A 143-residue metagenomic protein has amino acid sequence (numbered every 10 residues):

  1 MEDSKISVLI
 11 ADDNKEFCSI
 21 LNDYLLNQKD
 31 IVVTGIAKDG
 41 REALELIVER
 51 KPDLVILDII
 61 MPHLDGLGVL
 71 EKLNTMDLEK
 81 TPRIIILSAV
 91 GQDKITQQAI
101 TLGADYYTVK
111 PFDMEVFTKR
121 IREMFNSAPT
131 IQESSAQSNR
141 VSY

Functional and structural regions predicted by a protein language model:
K15-G35: Two-component/phosphorelay signaling modules centered on CheY-like receiver
D39-E42, D65-E71: Acidic catalytic/metal-coordinating carboxylates
R50-I56: Active-site beta3 strand of CheY-like receiver
M61: Receiver (REC) domain active-site loop signature in two-component systems and cognate sites in sensor histidine kinases
G68, G91-Y106: Alpha4 helix (beta4-alpha4-beta5 surface) of REC/receiver domains from two-component response regulators
K94, F112-I121: C-terminal output helix
N126-Y143: CheY-like receiver
